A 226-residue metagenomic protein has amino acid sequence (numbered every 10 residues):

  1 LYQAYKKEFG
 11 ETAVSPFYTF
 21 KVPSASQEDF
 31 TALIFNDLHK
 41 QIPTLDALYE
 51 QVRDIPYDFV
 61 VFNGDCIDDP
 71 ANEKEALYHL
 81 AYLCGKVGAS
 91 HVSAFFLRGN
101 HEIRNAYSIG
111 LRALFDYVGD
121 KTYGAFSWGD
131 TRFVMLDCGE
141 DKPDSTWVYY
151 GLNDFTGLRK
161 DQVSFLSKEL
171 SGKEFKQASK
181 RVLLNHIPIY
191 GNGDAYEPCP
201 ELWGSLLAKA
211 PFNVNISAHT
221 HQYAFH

Functional and structural regions predicted by a protein language model:
Y2-K74: N-terminal active-site segment of His-dependent metallophosphoesterases
Y2-T19, K74-S171, L202-F212, Q222-H226: Extended active-site neighborhood of metal-dependent phosphoesterases/phosphodiesterases
D29, P56, R132, Q177-S179 (+1 more regions): Short loop/turn motifs at secondary-structure junctions
D29-H39, D130-E140, V182-H186: Active-site-proximal beta-strand elements of phosphoester/diester hydrolases
L33-D37, F59-D65, V92-N100, V182-H186 (+1 more regions): Active-site neighborhood of phospho(di)ester-bond hydrolases with catalytic His/Asp-centered motifs
Q41-T44, K142-S145, N192: Short, solvent-exposed loop/turn elements at domain surfaces
I67, L170-N192: Short acidic, glycine-rich surface-loop motifs adjacent to enzyme active sites
N185-W203, K209-F212: Flexible, glycine-rich surface segments
